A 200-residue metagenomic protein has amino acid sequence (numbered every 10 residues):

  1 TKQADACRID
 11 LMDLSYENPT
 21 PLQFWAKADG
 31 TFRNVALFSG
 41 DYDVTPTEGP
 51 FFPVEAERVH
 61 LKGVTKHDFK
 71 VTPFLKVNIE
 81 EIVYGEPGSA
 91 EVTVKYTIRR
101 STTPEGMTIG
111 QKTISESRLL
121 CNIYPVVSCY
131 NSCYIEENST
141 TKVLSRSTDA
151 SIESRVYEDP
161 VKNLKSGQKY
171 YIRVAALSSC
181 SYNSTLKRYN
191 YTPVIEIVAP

Functional and structural regions predicted by a protein language model:
T1, T97-G110: Short amphipathic, basic-aromatic surface patches that mediate peripheral association with negatively charged
T1-E17: Short, ordered, surface-exposed loop/turn motifs in non-cytosolic proteins
L14-D29: Short, acidic Ser/Thr/Gly-rich low-complexity loop/linker segments typical of extracellular and cell-surface proteins
G30-F51: A short, solvent-exposed beta-strand micro-motif common in secreted/extracellular proteins
G49-F74, S181-Y182: Structured interaction patches on ligand/partner-binding surfaces of diverse proteins
G88-V94: Structural beta-strand segments of beta-rich domains
P160-S184: Beta-strand-rich modules
S181-P200: Short beta-strand elements
